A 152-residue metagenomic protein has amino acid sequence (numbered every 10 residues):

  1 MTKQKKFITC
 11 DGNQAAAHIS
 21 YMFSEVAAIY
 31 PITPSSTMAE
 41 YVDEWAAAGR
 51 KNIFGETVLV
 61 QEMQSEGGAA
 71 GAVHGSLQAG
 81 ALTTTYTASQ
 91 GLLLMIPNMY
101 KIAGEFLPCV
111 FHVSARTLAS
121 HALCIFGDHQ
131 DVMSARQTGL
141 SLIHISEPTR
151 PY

Functional and structural regions predicted by a protein language model:
M1-A135: Thiamine diphosphate
A135-L142: Acidic/polar active-site rim loop that often engages polyanionic ligands
I143-Y152: Single conserved hydrophobic/aromatic residue that forms the stacking wall/gate of nucleotide- or nucleobase-binding
